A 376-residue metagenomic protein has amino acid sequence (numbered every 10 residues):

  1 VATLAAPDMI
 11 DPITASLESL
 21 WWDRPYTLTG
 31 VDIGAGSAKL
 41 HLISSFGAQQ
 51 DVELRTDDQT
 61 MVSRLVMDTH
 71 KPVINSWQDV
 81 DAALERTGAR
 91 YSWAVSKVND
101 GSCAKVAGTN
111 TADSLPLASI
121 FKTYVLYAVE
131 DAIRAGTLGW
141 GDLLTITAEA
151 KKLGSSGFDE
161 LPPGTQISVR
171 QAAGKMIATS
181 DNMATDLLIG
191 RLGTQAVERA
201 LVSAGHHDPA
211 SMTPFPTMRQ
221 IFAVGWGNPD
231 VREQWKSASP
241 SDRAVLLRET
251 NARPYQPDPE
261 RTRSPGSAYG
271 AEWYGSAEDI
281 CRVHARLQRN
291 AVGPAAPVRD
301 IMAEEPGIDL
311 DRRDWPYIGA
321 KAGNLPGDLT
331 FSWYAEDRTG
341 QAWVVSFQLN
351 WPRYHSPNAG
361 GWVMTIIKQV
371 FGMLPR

Functional and structural regions predicted by a protein language model:
A2-G36: Short solvent-exposed beta->alpha transition segments
I10, S19-D23, G47, Q59-S63 (+1 more regions): Short helix C-cap/helix-to-loop transition motifs enriched in small/turn-promoting residues
I33-D81, I366: Exposed beta-sheet edge and beta->alpha loop/turn motif
A35-S37, Q49, T60, G88-R90 (+6 more regions): Extracytoplasmic
L42-F46, K97-N99, E336: Short acidic, glycine-rich loop/turn motifs
D57-D58, T69-D81, E85-T87, D258-R376: Structured C-terminal helix/loop/strand segments within mature extracytoplasmic catalytic/sensor domains
S76-P216, I221: Active-site-adjacent loops and short helices of periplasmic peptidoglycan-processing enzymes
T185-V283: Mid-domain, small-residue-enriched loop/turn segments at the edges of structured enzyme/sensor domains
